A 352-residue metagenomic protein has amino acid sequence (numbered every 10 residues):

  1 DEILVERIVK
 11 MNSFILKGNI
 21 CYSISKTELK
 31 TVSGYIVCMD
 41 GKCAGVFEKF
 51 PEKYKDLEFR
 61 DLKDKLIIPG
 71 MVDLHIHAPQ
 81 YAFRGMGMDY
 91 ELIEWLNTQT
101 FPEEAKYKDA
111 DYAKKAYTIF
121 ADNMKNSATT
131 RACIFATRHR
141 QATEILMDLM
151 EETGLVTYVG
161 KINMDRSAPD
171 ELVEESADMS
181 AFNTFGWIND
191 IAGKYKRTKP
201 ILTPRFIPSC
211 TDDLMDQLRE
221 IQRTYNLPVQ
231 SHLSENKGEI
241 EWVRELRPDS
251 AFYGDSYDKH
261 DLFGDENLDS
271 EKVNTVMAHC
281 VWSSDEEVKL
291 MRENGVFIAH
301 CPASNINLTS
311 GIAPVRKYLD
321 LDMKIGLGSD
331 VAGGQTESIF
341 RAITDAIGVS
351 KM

Functional and structural regions predicted by a protein language model:
D1-Y54, K65-L66: N-terminal metal-binding scaffold of metallo-dependent hydrolase/deaminase domains
N12-G18, E52-W95, T118, D122-N126: Replace "His-x-His-based motif
N19, I36, G41, D64 (+9 more regions): Divalent metal-coordination and catalytic microenvironments
R84-L155, S180-K194: Alpha-helical scaffold segments that flank or form the walls of functional sites
R138, N163-D165, F206-P208, E235-K237 (+3 more regions): Active-site-proximal loop/turn and secondary-structure-junction residues that shape catalytic pockets, frequently
I145-A278: Metal-coordinating catalytic core of metallo-dependent amide/deamination hydrolases
K237-D249, V288-R292, T309-Y318, Q335-K351: Histidine/acidic-residue-rich catalytic or RNA/ligand-binding cores of hydrolases and nuclease-related proteins
F252, D258-D269, R316-M352: His/Asp/Glu-enriched, well-ordered alpha-helical/loop segment that forms or immediately abuts the divalent-metal
